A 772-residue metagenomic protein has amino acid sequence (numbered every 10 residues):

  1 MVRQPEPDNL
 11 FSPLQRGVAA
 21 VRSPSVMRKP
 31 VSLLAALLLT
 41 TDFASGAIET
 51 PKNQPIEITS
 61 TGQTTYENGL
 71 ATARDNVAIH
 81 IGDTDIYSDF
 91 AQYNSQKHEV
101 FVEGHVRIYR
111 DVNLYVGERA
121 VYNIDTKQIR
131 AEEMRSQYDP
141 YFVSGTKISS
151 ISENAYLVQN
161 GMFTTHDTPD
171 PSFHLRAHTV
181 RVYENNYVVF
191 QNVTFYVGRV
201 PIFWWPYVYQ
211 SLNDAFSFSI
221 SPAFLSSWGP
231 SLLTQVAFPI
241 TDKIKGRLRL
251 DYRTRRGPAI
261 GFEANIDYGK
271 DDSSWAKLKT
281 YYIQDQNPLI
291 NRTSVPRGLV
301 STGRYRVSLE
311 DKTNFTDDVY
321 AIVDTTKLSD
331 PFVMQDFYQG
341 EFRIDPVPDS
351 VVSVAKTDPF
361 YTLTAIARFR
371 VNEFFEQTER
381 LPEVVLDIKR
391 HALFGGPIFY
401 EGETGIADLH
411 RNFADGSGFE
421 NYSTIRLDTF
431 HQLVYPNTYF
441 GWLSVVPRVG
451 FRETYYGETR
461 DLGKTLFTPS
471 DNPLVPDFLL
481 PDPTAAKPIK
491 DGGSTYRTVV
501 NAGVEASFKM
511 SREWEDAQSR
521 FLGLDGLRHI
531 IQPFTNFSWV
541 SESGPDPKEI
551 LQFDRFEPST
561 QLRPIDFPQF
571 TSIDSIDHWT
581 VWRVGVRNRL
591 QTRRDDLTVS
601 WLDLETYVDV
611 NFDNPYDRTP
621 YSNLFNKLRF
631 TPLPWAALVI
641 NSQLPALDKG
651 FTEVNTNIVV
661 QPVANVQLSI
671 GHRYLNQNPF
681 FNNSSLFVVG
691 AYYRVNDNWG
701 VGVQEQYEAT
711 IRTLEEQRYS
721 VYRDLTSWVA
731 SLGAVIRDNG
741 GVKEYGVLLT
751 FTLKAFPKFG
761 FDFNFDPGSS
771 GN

Functional and structural regions predicted by a protein language model:
D8-N9: Intrinsic-disorder-associated, low-complexity terminal segments enriched in Asp/Asn/His/Tyr and depleted of Lys/Arg
S12, S23-S25, S32: Serine residues within intrinsically disordered or low-complexity segments
S12-P13, T41: N-terminal start and proteolytic maturation junction detector
A19-A20, T40-A44: Ala/Thr-enriched low-complexity intrinsically disordered regions
P30-D42: Bacterial N-terminal signal peptides
A47-T164: Charged (often Lys/Glu-rich) extended helix/loop segments that serve as interaction or gating elements
N113-R130, S136-L157, G161-F163, T168-T179 (+3 more regions): Outer-membrane beta-barrel proteins and related beta-barrel translocases across Gram-negative bacteria
